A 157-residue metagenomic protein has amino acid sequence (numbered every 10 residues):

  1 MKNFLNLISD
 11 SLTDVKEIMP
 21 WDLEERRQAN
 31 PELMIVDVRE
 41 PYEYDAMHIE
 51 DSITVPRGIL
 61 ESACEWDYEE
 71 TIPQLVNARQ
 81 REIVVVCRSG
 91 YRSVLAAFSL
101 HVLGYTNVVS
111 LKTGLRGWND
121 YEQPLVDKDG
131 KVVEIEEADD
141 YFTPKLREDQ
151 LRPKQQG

Functional and structural regions predicted by a protein language model:
M1-L33, P41-E82, Y91-G157: Rhodanese-like catalytic fold shared by cysteine-dependent sulfurtransferases and DSP/PTP-type phosphatases
V86: Short, surface-exposed ligand- or partner-binding patches at beta-edge/loop junctions that are enriched in aromatics
